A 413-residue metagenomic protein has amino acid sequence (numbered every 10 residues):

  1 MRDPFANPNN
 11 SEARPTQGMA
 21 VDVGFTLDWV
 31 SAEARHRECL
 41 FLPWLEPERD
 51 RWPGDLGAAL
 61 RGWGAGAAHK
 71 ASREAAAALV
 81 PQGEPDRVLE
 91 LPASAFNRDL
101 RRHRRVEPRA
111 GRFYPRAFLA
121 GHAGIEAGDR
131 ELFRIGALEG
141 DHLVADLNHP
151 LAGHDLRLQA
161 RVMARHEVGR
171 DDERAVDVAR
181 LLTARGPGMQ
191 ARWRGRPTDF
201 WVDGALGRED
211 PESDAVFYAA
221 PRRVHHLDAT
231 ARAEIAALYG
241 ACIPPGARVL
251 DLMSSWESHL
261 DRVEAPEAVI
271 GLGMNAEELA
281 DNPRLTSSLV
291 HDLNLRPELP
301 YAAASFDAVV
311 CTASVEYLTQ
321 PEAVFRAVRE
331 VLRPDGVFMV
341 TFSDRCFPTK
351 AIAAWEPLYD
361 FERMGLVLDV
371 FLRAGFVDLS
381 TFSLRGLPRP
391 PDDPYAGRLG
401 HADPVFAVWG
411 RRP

Functional and structural regions predicted by a protein language model:
M1-R222, P245, M253: FKBP-type peptidyl-prolyl cis-trans isomerases
T230, E234-A237, A241-L299: Class I SAM-dependent methyltransferase SAM/SAH-binding core
E234, L358-R385, F406: Short alpha-helix
R296-V309: A short acidic, Gly/Pro-enriched loop at the edge of an enzyme's catalytic core that lines a small-molecule cofactor
D307-P321: A short SAM/SAH-binding and catalytic strip from SAM-dependent methyltransferases
E322-V337: A short glycine-rich, Lys/Arg-flanked "PGG" loop and its adjoining helix->strand segment in the class I
V337-L368: Conserved class I S-adenosyl-L-methionine
G375, R389-P413: Core SAM-dependent methyltransferase catalytic element
